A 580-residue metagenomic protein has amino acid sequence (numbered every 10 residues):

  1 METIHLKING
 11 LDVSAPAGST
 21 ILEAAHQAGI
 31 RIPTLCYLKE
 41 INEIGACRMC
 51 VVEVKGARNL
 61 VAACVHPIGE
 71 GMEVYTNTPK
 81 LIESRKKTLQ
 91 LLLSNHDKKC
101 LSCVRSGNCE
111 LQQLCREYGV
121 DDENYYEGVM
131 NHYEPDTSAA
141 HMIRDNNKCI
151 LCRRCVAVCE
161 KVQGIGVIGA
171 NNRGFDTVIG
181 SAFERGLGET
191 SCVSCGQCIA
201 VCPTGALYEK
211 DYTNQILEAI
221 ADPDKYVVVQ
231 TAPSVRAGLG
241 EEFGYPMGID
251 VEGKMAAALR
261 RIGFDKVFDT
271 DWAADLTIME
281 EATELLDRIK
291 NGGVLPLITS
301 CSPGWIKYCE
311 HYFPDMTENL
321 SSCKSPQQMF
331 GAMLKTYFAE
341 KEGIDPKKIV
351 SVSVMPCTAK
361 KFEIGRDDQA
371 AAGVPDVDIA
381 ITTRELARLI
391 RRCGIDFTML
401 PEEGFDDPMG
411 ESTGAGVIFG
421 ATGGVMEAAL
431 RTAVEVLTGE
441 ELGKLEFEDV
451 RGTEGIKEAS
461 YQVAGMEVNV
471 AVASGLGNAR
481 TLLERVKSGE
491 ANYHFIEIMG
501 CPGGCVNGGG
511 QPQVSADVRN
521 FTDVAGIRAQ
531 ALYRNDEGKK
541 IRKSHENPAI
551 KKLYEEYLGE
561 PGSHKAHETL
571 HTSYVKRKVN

Functional and structural regions predicted by a protein language model:
I4-H5, D12-L81, L93, K210-N580: Iron-sulfur-associated redox domains of electron-transfer enzymes in respiratory and anaerobic energy metabolism
R48-S194, A200, L207-D222, Y226: Fe-S ferredoxin-like electron-transfer domains and their immediately adjacent linker/connector regions across
